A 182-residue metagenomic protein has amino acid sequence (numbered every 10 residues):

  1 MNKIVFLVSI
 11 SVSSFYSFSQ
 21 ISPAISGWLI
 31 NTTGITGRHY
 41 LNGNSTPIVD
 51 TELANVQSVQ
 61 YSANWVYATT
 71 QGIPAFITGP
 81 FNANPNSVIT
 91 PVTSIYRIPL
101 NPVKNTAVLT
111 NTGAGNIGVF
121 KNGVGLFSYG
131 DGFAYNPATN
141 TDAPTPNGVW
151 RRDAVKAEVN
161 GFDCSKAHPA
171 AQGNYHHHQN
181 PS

Functional and structural regions predicted by a protein language model:
M1-Q20: Bacterial Sec-dependent N-terminal signal peptides
Q20-K156: Solvent-exposed N-terminal domain segments of exported/luminal and surface proteins
G118, A167-P169: Short, charge-rich binding segments
K121-V124, A171-S182: Extracellular/lumenal glycan-associated surfaces
N160-A167: Short, recurring structural edge motifs at helix starts
